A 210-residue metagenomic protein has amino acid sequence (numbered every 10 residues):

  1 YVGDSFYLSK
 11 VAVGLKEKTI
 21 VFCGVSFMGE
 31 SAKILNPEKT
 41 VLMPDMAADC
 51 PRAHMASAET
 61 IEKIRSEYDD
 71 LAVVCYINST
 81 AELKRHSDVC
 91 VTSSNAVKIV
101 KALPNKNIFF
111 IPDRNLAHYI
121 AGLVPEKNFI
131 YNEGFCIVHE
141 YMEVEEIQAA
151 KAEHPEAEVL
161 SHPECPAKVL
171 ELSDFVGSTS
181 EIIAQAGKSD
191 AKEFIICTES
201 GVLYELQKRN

Functional and structural regions predicted by a protein language model:
Y1-N210: Active-site loop-to-helix "anion-binding N-cap" substructures in soluble metabolic enzymes
